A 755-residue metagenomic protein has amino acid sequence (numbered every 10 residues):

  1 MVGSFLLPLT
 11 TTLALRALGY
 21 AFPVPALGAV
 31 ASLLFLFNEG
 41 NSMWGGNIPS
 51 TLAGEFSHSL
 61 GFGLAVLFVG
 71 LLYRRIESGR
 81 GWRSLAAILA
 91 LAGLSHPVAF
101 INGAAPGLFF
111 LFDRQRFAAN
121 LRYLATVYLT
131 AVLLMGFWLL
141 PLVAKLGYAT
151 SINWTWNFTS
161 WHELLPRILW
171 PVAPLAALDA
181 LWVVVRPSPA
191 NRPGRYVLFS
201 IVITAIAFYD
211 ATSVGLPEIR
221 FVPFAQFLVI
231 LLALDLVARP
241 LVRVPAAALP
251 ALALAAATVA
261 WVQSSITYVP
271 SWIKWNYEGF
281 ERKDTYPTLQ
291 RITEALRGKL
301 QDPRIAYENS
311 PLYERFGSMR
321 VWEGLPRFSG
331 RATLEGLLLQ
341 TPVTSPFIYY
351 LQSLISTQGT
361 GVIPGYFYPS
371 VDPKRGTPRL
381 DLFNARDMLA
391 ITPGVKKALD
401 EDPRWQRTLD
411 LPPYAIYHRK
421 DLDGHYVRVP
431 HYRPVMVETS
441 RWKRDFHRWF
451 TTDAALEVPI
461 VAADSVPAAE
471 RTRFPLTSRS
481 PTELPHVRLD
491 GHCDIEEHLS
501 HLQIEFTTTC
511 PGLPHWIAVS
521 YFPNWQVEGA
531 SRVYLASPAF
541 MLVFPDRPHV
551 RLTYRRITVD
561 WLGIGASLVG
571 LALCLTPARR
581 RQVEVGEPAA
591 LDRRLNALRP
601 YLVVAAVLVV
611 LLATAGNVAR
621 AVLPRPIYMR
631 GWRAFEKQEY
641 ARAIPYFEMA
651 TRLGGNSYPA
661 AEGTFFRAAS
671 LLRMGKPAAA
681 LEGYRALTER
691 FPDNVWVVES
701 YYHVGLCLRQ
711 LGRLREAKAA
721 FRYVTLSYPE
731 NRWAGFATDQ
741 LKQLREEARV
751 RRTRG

Functional and structural regions predicted by a protein language model:
M1-K283, T288-Q301, D387-A390, Q406-T408 (+1 more regions): Membrane-embedded transmembrane-helix bundle of lipid-linked glycan/lipid transferases
L9, P97, A260-G512, W516-S520 (+3 more regions): Extracytoplasmic
V466-N596: Active-site-proximal, structured, solvent-exposed surfaces of multi-pass membrane proteins that position macromolecular
T651-A660, T688-V697, T725-D739: Short solvent-exposed coil/turn linkers within tandem alpha-helical repeat scaffolds
